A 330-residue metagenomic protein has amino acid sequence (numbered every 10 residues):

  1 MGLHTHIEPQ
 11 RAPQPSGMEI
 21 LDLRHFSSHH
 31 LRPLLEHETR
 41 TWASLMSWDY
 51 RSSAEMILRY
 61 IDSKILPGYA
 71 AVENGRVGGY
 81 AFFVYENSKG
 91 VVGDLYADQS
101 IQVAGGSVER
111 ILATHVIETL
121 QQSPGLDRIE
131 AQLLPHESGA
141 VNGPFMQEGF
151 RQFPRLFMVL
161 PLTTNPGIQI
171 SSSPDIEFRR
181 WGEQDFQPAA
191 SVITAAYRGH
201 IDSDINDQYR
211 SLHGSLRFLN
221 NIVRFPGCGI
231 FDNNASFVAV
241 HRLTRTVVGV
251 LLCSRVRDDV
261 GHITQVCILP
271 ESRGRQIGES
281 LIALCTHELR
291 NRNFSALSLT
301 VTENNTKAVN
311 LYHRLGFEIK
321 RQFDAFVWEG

Functional and structural regions predicted by a protein language model:
M1-P15, Q102-I176, G182, F326: Acyl-donor-binding surface of acyltransferase catalytic domains
P13-L35, E177-Q208: A short beta-loop-alpha structural element at the N-terminal edge of CoA-dependent acyl/N-acetyltransferase catalytic
S44-G68, D207-T244: Active-site rim helix/loop that mediates acceptor-substrate recognition in acyltransferases
A54-S123, L251-V260: Conserved donor-binding loop and adjoining core beta-sheet/short helix segment in diverse acyl/aminoacyl transferases
R76-G79, N233, T244-G249, K307: Glycine-rich acetyl-CoA-binding "A-motif" of GNAT/NAT acetyltransferases
V103-T119, I268, G274-N291, N310-R314: Conserved acetyl-CoA-binding loop-helix of GNAT-fold acetyltransferases
I129-A140, P270, L299-V309, A325-G330: Conserved beta-strand-loop-alpha-helix junction that forms the acyl-donor binding cleft
P135-P154, E279, E303-R321: Conserved active-site alpha-helix within GNAT-family acetyltransferase domains
